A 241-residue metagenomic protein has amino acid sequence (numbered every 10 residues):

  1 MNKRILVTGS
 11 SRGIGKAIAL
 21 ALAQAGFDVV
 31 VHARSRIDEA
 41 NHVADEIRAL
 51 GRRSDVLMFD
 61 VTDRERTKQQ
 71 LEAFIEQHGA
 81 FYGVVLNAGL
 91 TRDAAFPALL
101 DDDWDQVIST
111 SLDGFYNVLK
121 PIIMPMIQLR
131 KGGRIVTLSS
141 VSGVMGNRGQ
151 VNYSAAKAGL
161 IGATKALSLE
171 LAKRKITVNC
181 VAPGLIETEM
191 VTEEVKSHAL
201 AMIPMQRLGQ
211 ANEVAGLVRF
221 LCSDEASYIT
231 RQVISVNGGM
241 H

Functional and structural regions predicted by a protein language model:
S11-G13: Conserved glycine-rich cofactor-binding loop
F27-H42: Conserved glycine-rich Rossmann-like NAD(P)H-binding loop of the short-chain dehydrogenase/reductase
A95-F96, L100-I108, A199: Substrate-binding pocket helix/loop in short-chain dehydrogenase/reductase
L119, A156, T164: Active-site helix of classical SDR
M124, L169-K173, S227: Alpha-helical segment proximal to the catalytic Tyr-Lys
S140: Residue(s) in the substrate-gating loop at a strand-loop-helix junction that position the organic substrate next
Q210-G239: C-terminal substrate-recognition "lid" of short-chain dehydrogenase/reductases
